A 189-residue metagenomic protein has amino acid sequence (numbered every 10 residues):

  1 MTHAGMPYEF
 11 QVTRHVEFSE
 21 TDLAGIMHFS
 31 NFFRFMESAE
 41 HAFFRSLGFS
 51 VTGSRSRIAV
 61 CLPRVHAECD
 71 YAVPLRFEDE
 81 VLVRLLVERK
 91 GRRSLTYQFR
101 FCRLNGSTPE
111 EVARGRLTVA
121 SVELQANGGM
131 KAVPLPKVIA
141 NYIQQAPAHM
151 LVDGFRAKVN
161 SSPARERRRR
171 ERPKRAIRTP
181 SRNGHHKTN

Functional and structural regions predicted by a protein language model:
T2, P7, F44-G48: Binding-site signature for planar aromatic cofactors or substrates
T2-H3, F10-V12, Y71, L75-E80 (+2 more regions): HotDog/MaoC-like acyl-thioester-processing domains
H15-E17: Beta-sheet-rich sandwich/jelly-roll-like modules and their strand-loop junctions
F29-H41: Conserved N-terminal beta-strand and adjoining loop/helix that marks the start of the Nudix/MutT-like hydrolase domain
F43-L95: Hydrophobic beta-strand-centered segment that forms part of the acyl-chain substrate-binding groove
N183, K187-N189: Asparagine/serine/threonine-enriched low-complexity, disordered tracts, especially those forming N-linked glycosylation
